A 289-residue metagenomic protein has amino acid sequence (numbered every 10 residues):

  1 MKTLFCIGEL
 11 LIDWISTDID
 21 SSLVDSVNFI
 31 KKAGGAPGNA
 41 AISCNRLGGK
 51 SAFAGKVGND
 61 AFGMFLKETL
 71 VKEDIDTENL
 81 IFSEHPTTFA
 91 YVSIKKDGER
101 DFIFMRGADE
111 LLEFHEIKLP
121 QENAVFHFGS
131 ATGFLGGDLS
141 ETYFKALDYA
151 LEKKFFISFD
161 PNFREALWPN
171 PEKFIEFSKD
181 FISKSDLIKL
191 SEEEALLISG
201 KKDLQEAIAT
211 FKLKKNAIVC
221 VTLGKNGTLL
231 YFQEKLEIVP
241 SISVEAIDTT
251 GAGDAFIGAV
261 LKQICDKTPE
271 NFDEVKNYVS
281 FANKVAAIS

Functional and structural regions predicted by a protein language model:
M1-F5, D148, G200-S289: Conserved phosphate-binding/catalytic region of the ribokinase-like
M1-I75: Glycine-rich phosphate/adenosyl-contacting loop at the front of the ribokinase-like
L10, P161, A255: Active-site metal-binding loops of divalent metal-dependent hydrolases
I42, F89-S93, G227-Y231: Short beta-strand scaffold segments in enzyme catalytic cores
C44, S191, G253: Short, conserved phosphate/pyrophosphate- and ester-handling motifs at nucleotide-, phospho-/glycolipid
K50-S130: Conserved N-terminal subdomain of the carbohydrate kinase-like
S51, T77, I157-S158, V219: Hydrophobic beta-strand scaffold residues
A131-A209, G227: Conserved beta-alpha-beta core of the PfkB/ribokinase-like small-molecule kinase fold
